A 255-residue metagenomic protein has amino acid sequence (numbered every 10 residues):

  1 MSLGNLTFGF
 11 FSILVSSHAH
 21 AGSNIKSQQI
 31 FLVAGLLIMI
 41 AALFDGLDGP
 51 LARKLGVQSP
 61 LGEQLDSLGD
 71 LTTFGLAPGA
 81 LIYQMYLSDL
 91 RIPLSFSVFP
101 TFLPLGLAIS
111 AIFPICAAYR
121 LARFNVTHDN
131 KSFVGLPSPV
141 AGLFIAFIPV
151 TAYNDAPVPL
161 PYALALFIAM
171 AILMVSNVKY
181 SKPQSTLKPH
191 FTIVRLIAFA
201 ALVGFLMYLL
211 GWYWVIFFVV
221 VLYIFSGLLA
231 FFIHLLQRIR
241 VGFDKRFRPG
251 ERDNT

Functional and structural regions predicted by a protein language model:
M1-G46, V219, Y223, A230-H234 (+3 more regions): Topogenic membrane-insertion module of multi-pass membrane proteins
M1-L3, G35-L36, K54-R120: Multi-pass membrane catalytic core of lipid/isoprenoid biosynthesis enzymes
M1-S12, T73-A77, V140, F144: The first (N-terminal) embedded transmembrane alpha-helix
T7, L43, L47, L51 (+2 more regions): Active-site His/Glu-centered metal-binding helix of metallohydrolases
F10-I13, I40, P78, I115-A118 (+2 more regions): Alpha-helical transmembrane segments of polytopic integral membrane proteins, especially the permease/helical cores
F11-G35, G79-A108, I148-A163, L209-W214: Helix-coil boundary and interhelical linker segments in multi-pass alpha-helical membrane proteins
K131-T255: C-terminal membrane-associated helical module and adjoining short loops/tails
